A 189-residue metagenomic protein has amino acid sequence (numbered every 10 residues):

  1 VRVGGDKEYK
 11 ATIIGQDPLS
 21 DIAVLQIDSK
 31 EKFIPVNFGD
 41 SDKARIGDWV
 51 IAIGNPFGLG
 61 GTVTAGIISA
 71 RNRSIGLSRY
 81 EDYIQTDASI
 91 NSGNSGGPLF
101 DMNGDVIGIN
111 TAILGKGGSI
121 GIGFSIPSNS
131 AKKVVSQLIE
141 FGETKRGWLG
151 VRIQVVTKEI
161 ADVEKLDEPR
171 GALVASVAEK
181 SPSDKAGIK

Functional and structural regions predicted by a protein language model:
V1-A186: Serine-dependent protease modules
